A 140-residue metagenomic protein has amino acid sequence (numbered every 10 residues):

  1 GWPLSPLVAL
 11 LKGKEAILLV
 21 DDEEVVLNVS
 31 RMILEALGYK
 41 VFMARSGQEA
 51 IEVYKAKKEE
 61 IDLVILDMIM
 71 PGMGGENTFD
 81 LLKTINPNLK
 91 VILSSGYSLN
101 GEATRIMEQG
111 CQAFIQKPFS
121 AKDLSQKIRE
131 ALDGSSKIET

Functional and structural regions predicted by a protein language model:
G1-L18, R105: Disordered, acidic interdomain junction associated with two-component signaling
L4, E76-T84, N88, S95-Q116 (+1 more regions): Alpha4 helix (beta4-alpha4-beta5 surface) of REC/receiver domains from two-component response regulators
D22-E24: Two-component His->Asp phosphorelay active-site signatures
N28-A36: Charged docking surfaces used in two-component/phosphorelay signaling
R31, M43-L63: Acidic, metal-coordinating helix/loop segments flanking the phosphotransfer/catalytic sites of two-component signaling
S46-E49, M73-T78: Acidic catalytic/metal-coordinating carboxylates
D67: Active-site residues of response regulator receiver
M70: Receiver (REC) domain active-site loop signature in two-component systems and cognate sites in sensor histidine kinases
